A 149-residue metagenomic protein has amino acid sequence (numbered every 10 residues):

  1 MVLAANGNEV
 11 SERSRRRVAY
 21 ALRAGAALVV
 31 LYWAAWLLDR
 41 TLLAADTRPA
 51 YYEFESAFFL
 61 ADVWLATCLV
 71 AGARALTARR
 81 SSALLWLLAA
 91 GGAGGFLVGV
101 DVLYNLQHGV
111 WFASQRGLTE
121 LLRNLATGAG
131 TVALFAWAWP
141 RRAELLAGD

Functional and structural regions predicted by a protein language model:
V2-D149: Topology signature of small-to-medium multi-pass alpha-helical membrane proteins
